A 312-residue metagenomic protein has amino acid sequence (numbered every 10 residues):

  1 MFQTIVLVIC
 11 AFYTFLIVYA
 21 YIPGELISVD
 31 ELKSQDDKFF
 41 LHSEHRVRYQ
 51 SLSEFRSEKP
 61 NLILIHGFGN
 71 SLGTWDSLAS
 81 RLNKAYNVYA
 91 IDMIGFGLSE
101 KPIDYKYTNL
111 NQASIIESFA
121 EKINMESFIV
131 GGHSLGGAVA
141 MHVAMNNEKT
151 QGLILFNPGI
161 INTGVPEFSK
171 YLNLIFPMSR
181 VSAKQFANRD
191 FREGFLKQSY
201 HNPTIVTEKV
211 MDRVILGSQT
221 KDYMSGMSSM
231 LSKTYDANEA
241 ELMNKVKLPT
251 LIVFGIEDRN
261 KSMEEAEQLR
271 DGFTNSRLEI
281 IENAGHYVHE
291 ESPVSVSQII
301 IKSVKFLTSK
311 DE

Functional and structural regions predicted by a protein language model:
M1-P60, A85-Y86, E126, K305-E312: Alpha/beta-hydrolase fold catalytic core
G24-D30, V165-E167, Q185-K245: Conserved alpha/beta-hydrolase catalytic His-Asp/Glu region
H42, Q50-L52, M93-G131, Q298: Active-site loop/oxyanion-hole signature of alpha/beta-hydrolase fold enzymes
L52-L98: Conserved HGGG/HGGXW glycine-rich cap/lid loop of the alpha/beta-hydrolase fold
M145, L153-V181: Flexible "cap/lid" loop of the alpha/beta hydrolase fold
V246, I252-F254: Short beta-strand/loop motif that positions the catalytic acidic residue of the alpha/beta-hydrolase fold
E257-K261: Acidic catalytic loop of the alpha/beta-hydrolase fold
S276-E312: Catalytic active-site module of serine/aspartate enzymes centered on a nucleophile-bearing elbow/loop
